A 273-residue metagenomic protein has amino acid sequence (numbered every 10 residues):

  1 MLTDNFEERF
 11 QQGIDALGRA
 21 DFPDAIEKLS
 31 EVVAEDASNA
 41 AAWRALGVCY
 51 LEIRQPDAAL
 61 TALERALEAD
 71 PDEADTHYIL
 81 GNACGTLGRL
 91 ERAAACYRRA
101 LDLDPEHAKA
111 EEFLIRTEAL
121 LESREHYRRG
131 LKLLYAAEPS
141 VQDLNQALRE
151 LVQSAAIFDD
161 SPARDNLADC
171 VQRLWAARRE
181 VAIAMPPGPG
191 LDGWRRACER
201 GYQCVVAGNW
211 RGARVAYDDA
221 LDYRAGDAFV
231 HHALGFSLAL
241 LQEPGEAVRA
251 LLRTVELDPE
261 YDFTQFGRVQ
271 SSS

Functional and structural regions predicted by a protein language model:
G18-R19, E52-I53, T86, R116-L120 (+4 more regions): Register position in tetratricopeptide repeats
E31-A34, E64-E68, R99-D102, A119 (+3 more regions): Conserved structural position within tetratricopeptide repeats
A37, P71, P105, F158-D159 (+3 more regions): Short coil turns that delineate tetratricopeptide repeat
A45, I79, F113, N166-L167 (+2 more regions): Canonical tetratricopeptide repeat
